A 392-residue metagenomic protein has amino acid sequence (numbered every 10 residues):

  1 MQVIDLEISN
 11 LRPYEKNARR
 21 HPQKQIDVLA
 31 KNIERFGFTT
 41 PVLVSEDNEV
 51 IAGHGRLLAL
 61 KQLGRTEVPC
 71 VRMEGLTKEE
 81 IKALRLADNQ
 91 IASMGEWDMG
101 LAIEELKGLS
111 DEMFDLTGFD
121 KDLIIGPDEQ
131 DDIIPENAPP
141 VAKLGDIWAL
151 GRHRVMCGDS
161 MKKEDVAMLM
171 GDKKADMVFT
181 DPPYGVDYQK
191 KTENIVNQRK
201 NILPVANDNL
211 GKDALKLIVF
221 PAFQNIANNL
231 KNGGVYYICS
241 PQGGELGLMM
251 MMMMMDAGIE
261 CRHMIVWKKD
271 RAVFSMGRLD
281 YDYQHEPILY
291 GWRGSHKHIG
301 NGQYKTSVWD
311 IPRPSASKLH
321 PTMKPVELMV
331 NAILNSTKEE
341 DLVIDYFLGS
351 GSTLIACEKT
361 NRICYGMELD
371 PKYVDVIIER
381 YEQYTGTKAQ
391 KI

Functional and structural regions predicted by a protein language model:
Q2-V374: Core catalytic lobe of class I
G118, E382-I392: Class I S-adenosyl-L-methionine-dependent methyltransferase module
K372-Q383: Short alpha-helix adjacent to the SAM-binding motif of class I
